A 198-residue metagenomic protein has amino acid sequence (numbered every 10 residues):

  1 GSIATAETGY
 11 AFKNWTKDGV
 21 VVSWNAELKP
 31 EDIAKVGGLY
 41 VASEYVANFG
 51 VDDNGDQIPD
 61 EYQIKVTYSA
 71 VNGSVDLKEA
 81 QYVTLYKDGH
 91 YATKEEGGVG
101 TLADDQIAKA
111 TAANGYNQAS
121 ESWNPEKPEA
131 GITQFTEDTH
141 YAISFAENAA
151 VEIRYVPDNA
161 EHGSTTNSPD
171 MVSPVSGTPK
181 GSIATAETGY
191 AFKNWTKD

Functional and structural regions predicted by a protein language model:
G1-E27, Y91-T133, T178-D198: Surface-exposed interfaces of beta-sheet-rich extracellular modules
A6, F49, Y68-A70, L85 (+5 more regions): Hydrophobic residues in beta-strands and at strand termini
F12-W15, A47, V66-Y68, E121-W123 (+4 more regions): Extracellular/surface recognition and adhesion modules
V20, D52-D53, S74: Acidic glycine-/aspartate-rich tracts in secreted/extracellular proteins
V21, V66, D76, Q106-A108 (+3 more regions): Intrinsically disordered, low-complexity repeat tracts enriched in Pro/Ser/Thr
W24-Y68, A130-P157: Conserved "repeat-terminator" motif of extracellular CCP/Sushi domains
G73-V83, A160-S168, V172: Small-residue (G/S/T/A) turn/hinge positions that recur once per unit in extracellular repeat modules
E79-E96: Short, flexible N-terminal segments of the mature chain
